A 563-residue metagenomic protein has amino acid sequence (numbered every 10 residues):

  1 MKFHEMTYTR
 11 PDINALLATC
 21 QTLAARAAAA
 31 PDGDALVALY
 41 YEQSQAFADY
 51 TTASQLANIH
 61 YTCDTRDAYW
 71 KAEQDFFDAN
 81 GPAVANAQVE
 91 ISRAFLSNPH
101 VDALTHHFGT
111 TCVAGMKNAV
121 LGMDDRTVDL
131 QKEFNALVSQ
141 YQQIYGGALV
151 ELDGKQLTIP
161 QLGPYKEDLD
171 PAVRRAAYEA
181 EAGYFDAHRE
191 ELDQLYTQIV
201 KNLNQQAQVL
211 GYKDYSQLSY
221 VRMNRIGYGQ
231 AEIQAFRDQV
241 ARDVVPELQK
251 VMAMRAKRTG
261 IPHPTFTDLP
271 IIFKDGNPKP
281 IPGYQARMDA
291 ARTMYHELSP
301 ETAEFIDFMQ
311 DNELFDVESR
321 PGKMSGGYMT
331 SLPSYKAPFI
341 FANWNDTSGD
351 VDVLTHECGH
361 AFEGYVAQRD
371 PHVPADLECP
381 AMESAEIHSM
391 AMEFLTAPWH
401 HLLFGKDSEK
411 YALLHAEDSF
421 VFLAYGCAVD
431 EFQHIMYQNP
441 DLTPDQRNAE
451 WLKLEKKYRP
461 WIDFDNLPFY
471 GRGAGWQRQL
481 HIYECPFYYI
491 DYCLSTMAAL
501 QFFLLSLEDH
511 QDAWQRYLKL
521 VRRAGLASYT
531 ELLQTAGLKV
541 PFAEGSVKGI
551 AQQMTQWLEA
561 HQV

Functional and structural regions predicted by a protein language model:
M1-P278: A well-structured
T110, G115-K117, G227, E318 (+7 more regions): C-terminal, non-catalytic "cap/extension" segments appended to globular domains
P164, P280-P282, F315-A337: Catalytic zinc-binding patch centered on the HExxH motif and its immediate surroundings that defines zinc-dependent
R237-V251, P280-D307: Zn2+-dependent metallopeptidase catalytic core
R242-D243, Q368, C379-D407, V421 (+1 more regions): Post-HExxH zinc-binding segment in Zn-dependent metallohydrolases
I261-A290, F420-F422, C427: Long, K/E/R/D-enriched contiguous segments that form extended
P280-Y284, Y335-T355: Short pre-active-site segment immediately N-terminal to the catalytic Zn-binding motif
G359-P374, L395: Catalytic Zn2+-binding segment of zinc metalloproteases
